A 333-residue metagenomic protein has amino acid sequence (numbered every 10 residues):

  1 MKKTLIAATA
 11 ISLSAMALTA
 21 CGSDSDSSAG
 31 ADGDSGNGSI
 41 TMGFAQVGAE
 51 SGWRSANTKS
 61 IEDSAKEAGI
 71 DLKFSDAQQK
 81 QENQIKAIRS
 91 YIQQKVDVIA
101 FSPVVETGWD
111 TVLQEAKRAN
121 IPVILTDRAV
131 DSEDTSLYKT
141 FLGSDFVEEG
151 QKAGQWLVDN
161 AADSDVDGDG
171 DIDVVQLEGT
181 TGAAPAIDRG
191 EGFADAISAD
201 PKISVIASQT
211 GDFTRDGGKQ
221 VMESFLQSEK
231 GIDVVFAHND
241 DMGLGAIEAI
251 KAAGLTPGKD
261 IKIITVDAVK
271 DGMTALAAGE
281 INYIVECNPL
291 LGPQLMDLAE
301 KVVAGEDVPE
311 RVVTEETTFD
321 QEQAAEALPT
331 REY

Functional and structural regions predicted by a protein language model:
K2-A8, A20-Y333: A residue-level marker of the well-folded mature domains of exported/periplasmic proteins
I11-S12: Repetitive helical segments and hydrophobic/amphipathic motifs
A15-L18: Bacterial Sec-type N-terminal signal peptides, specifically the leucine/valine-rich hydrophobic h-region
